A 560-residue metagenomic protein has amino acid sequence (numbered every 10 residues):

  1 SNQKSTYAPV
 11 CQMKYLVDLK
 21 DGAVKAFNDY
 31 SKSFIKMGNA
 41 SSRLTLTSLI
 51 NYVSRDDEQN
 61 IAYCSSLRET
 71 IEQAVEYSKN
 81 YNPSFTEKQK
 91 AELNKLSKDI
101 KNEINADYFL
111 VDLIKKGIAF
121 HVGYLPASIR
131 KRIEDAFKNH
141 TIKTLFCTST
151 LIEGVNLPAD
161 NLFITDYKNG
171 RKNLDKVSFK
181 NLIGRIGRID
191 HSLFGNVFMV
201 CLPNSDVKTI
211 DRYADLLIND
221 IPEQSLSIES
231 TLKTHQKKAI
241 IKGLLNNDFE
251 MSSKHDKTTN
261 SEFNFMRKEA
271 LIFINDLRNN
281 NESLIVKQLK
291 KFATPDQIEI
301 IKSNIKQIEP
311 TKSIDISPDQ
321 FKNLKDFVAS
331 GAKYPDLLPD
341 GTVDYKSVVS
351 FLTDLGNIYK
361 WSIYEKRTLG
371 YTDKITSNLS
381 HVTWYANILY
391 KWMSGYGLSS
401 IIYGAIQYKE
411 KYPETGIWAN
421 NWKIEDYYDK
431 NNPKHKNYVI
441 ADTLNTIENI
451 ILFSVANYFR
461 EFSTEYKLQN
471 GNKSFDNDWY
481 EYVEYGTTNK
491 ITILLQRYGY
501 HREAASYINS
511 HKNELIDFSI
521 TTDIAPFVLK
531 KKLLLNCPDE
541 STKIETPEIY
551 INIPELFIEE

Functional and structural regions predicted by a protein language model:
S1-Y77, A119: Conserved interdomain linker/interface between the two RecA-like ATPase lobes of SF2 helicase motors
E58, K115-K116, P158-N161, S192-V197: Short glycine-/polar-rich loops that comprise or flank the Walker A/P-loop and associated switch/sensor motifs
S84-D112: Short mixed-charge
N102-C147: Conserved helicase ATPase core of P-loop NTP-dependent helicases/translocases
R130-D135, L145-D160, L182-L193: SF2 helicase motor core recognition
L157, K168-I218: Conserved segment of the helicase C-terminal RecA-like domain
D206-N264: Long, hydrophobic alpha-helical segments
I241-F273, L277, N281, K290-A293 (+1 more regions): C-terminal accessory/interaction regions of large nucleic acid-associated machines
